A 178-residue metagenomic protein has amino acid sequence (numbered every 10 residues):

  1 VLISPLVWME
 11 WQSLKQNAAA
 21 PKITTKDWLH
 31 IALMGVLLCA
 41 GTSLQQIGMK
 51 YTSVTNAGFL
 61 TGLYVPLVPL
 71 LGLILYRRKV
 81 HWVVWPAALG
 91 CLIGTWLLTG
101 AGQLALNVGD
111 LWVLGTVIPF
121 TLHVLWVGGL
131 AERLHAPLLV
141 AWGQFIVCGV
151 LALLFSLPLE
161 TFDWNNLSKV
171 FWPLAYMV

Functional and structural regions predicted by a protein language model:
V1, A20, I47, S53-N56 (+1 more regions): Juxtamembrane helix-loop-helix junctions in multi-pass membrane proteins
V1, L6, V36, A40 (+5 more regions): Glycine-/small-residue-enriched transmembrane alpha-helix faces in small-molecule transporters and effluxers
V1, Q46-R78, T116: Specific alpha-helical transmembrane segments that line the substrate/conduction pathway and gating interfaces
I3, V80-G100, T116-F120, F145 (+1 more regions): Hydrophobic transmembrane alpha-helices of multi-pass small-molecule transport proteins
W11-T55, L60-T61, L97, V178: Specific transmembrane alpha-helical segments of multi-pass solute transporters/efflux pumps, especially DMT/EamA
K15-I23, I74-V83, G128-L139: Membrane-interface helix-boundary motifs at transmembrane edges
Q16-A20, I47-Y51, W96-V108, S156-L174: Membrane-interface helix termini and inter-helical loops of multi-pass transporters
T25-L29, T61, I74-L97, Q103-W112 (+1 more regions): Loop-to-transmembrane alpha-helix entry segments
